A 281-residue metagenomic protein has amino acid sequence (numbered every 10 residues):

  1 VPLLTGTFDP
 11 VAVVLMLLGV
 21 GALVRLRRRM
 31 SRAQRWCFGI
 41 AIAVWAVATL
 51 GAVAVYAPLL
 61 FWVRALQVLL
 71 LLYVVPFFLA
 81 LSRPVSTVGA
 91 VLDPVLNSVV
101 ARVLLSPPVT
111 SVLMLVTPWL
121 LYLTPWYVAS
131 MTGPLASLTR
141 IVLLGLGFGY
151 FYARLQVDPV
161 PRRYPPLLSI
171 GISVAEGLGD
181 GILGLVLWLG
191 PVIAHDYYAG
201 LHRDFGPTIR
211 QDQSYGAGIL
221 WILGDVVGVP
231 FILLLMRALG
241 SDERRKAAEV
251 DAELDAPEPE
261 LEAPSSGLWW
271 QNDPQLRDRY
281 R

Functional and structural regions predicted by a protein language model:
V1-R281: Alpha-helical membrane segments of multi-pass proteins
